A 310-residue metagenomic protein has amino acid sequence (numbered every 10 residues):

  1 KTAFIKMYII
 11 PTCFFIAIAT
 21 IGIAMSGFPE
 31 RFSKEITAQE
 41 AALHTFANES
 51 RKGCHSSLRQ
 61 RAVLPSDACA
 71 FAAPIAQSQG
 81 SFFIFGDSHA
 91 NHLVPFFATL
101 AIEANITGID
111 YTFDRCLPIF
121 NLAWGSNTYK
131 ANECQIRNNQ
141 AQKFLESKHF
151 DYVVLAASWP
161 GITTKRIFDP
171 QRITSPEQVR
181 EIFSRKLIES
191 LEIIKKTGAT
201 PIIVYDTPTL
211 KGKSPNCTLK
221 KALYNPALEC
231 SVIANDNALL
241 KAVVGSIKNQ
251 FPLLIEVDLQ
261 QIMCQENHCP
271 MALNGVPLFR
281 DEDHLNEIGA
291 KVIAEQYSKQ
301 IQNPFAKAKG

Functional and structural regions predicted by a protein language model:
K1-G310: Extracellular/periplasmic envelope-modification machinery, especially enzymes that add or remove acyl/ester groups on
